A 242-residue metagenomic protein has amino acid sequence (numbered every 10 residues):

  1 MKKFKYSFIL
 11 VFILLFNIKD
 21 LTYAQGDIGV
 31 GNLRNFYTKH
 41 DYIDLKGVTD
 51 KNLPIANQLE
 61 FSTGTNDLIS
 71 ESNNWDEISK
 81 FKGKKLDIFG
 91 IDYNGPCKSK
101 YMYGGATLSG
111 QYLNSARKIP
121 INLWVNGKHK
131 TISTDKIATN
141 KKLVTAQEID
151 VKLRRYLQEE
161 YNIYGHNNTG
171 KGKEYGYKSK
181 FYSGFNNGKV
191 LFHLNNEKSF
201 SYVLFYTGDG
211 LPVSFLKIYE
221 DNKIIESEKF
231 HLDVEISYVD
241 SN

Functional and structural regions predicted by a protein language model:
M1-G26: Sec-dependent N-terminal signal peptides of Gram-positive bacterial secreted proteins and lipoproteins
Y6, Y23, Y37-Y42, Y93 (+10 more regions): Sequence-level detector for tyrosine residue identity
Q25-D92, C97-K98: N-terminal export/targeting and maturation segments
L33, I78-F81, L86, I121 (+4 more regions): Extended hydrophobic/Leu-rich segments
N57, S62-K82, S109, L113-Y202: Mature extracytoplasmic domains of secretory-pathway proteins
G90, K189-L191, D233: Ordered hydrophobic segments in well-structured contexts
C97-K98, M102, A106-R117, S227-D240: Repeat-associated, polar segments at repeat-unit boundaries in modular proteins
F205-N242: Proteolytic cleavage junctions
